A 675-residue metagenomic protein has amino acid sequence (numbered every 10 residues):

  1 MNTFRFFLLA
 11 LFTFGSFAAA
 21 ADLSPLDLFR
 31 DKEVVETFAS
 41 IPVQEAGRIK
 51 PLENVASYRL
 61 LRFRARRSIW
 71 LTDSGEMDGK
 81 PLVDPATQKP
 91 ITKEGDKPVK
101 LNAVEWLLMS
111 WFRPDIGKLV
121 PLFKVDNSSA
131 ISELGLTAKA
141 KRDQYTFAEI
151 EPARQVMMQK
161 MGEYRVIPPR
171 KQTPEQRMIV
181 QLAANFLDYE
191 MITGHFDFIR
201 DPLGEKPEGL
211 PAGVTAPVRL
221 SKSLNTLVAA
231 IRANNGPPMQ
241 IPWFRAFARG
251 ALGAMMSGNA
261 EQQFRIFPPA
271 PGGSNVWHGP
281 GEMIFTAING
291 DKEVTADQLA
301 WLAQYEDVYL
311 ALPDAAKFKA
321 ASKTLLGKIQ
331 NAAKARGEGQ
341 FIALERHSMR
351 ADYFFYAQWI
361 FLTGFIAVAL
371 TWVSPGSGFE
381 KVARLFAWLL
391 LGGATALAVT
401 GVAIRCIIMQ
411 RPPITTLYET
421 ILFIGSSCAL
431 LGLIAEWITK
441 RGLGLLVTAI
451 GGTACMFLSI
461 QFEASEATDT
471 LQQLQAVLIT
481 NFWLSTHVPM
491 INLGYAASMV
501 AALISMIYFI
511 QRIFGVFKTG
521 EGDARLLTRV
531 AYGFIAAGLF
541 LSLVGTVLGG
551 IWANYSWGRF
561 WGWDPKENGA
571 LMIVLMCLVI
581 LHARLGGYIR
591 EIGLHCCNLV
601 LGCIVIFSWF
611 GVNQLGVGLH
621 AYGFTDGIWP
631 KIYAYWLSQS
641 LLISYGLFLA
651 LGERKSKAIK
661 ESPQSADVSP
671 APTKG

Functional and structural regions predicted by a protein language model:
M1-T3: N-terminal secretory signal peptides that target proteins for export/translocation
F6-S16: Bacterial N-terminal signal peptides
A19-H347: Soluble extramembrane regions of membrane proteins in the secretory/endomembrane system
P25, F29-E33, T37-S40, A46-P51 (+19 more regions): Hydrophobic cores of alpha-helical transmembrane segments in multi-pass integral membrane proteins
A315-W359, D523-G533, I628, T673-G675: Aromatic-capped, Gly/Pro-kinked transmembrane alpha-helices
K319-I329, G444-L445, G616-T625: Non-transmembrane, heptad-repeat alpha-helical coiled-coil rod segments that act as dimerization/spacing scaffolds
G515-V530, K657-G675: Membrane-interfacial, low-structure loops and terminal tails that flank and connect transmembrane helices in multi-pass
